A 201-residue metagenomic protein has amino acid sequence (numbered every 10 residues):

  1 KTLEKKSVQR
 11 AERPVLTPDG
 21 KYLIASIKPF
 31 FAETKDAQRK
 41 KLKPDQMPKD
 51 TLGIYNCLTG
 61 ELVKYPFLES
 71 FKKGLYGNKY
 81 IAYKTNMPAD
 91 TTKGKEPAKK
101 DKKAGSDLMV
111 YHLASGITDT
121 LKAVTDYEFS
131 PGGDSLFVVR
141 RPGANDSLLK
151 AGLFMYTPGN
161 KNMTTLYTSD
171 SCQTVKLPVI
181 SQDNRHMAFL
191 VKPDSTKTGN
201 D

Functional and structural regions predicted by a protein language model:
K1-D201: Beta-propeller folds
